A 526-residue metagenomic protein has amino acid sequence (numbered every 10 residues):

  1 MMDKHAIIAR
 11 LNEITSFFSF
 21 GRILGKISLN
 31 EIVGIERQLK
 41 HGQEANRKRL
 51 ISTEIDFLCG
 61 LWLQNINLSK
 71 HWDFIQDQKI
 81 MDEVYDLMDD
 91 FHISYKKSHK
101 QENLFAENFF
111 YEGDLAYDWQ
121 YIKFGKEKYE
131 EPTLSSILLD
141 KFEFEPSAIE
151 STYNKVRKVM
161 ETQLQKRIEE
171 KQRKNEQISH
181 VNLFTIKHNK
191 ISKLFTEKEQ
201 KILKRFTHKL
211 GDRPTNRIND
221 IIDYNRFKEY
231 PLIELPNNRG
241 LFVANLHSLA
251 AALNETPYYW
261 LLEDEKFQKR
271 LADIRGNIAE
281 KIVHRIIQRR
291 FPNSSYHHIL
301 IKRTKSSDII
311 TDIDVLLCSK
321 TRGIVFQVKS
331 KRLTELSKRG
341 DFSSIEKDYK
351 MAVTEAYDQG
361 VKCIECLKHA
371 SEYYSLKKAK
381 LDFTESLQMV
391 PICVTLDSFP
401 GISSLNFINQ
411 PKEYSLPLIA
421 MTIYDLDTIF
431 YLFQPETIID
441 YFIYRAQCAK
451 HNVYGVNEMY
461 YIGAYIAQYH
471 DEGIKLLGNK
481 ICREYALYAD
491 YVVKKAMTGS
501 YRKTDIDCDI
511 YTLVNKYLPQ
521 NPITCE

Functional and structural regions predicted by a protein language model:
M1-N277, K281-R289, S294, S306-S307 (+2 more regions): Acidic, metal-dependent phosphodiester-chemistry machinery of nucleic-acid enzymes
G276, E280, D308-I309, S319 (+3 more regions): Active-site-proximal structural scaffolding
V283, T311-V315, F326: Extended, hydrophobic alpha-helical segments in both membrane/secreted and soluble proteins
H297-I313, L317-K320: Active-site metal-binding core of divalent-cation-utilizing nuclease and nuclease-like domains
R303-T311, R332-E335, F399-I402: Flexible loop/turn segments at secondary-structure boundaries
D314, T321-V325, Q388-I392: Beta-sheet entry/capping signal
L317-V325, K329-E335: Active-site beta-strand-loop-beta-strand hairpin of nuclease catalytic cores that positions key catalytic residues
S330-I392: Catalytic cores of nucleic-acid endonucleases
